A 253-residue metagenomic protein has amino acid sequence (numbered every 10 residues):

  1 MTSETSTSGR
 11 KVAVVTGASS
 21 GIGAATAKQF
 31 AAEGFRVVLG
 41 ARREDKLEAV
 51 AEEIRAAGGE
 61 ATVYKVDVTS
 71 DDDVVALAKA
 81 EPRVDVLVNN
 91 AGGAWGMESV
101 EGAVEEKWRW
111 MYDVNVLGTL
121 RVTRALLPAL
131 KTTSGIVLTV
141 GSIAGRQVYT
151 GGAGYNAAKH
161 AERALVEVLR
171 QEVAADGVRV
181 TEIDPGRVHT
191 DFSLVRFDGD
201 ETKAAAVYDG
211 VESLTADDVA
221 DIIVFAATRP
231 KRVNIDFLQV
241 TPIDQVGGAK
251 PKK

Functional and structural regions predicted by a protein language model:
S19-S20: Conserved glycine-rich cofactor-binding loop
E33-E48: Conserved glycine-rich Rossmann-like NAD(P)H-binding loop of the short-chain dehydrogenase/reductase
D45, Y64-A76, E105: The beta1-alpha1 cofactor-binding region of Rossmann-like NAD(H)/NADP(H)-dependent oxidoreductases
E98-V100, K107-R109: Substrate-binding pocket helix/loop in short-chain dehydrogenase/reductase
T123, A158: Active-site helix of classical SDR
S142: Residue(s) in the substrate-gating loop at a strand-loop-helix junction that position the organic substrate next
E182-G186, E201-A249: C-terminal helical subdomain
